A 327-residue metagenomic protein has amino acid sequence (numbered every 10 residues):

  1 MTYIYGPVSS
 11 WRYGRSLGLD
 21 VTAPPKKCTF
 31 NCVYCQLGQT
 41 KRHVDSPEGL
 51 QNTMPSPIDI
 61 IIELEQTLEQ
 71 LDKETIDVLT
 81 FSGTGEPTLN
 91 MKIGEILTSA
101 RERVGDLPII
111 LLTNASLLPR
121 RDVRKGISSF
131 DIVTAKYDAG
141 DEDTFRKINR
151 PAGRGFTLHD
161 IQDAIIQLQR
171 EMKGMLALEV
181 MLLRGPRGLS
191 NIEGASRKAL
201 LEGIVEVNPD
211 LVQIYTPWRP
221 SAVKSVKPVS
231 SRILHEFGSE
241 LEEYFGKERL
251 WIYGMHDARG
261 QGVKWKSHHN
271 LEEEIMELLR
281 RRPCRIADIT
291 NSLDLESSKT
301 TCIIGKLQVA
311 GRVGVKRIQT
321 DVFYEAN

Functional and structural regions predicted by a protein language model:
M1-R12, A23, D72, R187-N327: Auxiliary Fe-S-binding modules of radical SAM enzymes
W11-D59: Canonical Radical SAM [4Fe-4S] cluster-binding loop centered on the CxxxCxxC motif and its immediate flanking residues
V21, F81-G83, V180, T216: Short glycine-centered, acidic/aromatic-flanked micro-motifs in structured strand/loop junctions that mark active-site
P25, E86-P87: Short strand->helix junction
D59, E63-Q66, E95, A199 (+1 more regions): Alpha-helical elements of Rossmann-like donor-binding domains used by nucleotide-donor carbohydrate transfer enzymes
D59-S82, F245: Short Fe-S-cluster ligation motifs
T80-E86, N114: Glycine-rich beta-strand-to-loop/alpha-helix junction loops that act as flexible
L89-V229: Conserved AdoMet/S-adenosylmethionine-binding subsite of the radical SAM
